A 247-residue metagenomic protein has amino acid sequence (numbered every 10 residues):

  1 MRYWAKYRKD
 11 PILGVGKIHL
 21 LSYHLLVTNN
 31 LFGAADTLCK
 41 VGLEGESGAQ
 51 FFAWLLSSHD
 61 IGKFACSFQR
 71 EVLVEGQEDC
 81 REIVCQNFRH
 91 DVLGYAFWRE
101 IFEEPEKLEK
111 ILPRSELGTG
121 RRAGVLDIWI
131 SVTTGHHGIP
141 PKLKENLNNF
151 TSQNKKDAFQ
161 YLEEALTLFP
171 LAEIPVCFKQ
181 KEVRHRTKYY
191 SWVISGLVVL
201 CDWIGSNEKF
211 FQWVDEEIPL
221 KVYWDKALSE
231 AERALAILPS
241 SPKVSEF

Functional and structural regions predicted by a protein language model:
R2-V15, H19-K243: Accessory nucleic-acid engagement/destabilization modules that flank
E246-F247: Conserved mid-sequence domains
